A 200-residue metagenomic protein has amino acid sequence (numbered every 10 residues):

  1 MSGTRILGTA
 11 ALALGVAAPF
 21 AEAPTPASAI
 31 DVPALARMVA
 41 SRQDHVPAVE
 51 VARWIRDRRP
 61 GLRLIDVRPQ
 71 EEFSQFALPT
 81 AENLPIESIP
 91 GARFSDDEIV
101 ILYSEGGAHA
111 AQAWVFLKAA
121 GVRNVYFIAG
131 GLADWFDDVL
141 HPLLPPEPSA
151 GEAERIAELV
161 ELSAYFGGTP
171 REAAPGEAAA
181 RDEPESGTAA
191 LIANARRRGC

Functional and structural regions predicted by a protein language model:
M1-V49, D57-L62, Q70-I99, E105-C200: Rhodanese-like catalytic fold shared by cysteine-dependent sulfurtransferases and DSP/PTP-type phosphatases
